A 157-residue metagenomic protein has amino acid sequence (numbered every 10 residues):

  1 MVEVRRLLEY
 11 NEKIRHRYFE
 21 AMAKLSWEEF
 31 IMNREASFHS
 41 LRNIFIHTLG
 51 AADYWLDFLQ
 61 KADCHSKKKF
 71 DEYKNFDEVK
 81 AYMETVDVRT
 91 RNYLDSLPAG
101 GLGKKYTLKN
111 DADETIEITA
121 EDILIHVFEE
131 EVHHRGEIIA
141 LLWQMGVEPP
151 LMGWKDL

Functional and structural regions predicted by a protein language model:
M1-R5: Basic/polar N-terminal segments that are highly enriched at the extreme N-terminus, encompassing both cleavable
R6-R17, A81-T85, R89: A non-catalytic, amphipathic alpha-helix used as a structural packing/dimerization or gating element in enzyme scaffolds
L8-E20, K24-K69, D111-L157: Short, contiguous alpha-helical
A62-G100: Helix-adjacent hinge/juxtasegments
S96-D111: Acidic catalytic patch
